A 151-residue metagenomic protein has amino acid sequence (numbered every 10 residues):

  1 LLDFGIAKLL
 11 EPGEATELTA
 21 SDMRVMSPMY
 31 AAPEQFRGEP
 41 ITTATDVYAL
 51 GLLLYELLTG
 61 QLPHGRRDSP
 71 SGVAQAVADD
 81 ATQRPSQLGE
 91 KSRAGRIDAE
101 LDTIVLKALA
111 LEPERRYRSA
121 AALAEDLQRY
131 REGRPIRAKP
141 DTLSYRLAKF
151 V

Functional and structural regions predicted by a protein language model:
L2, K8, M26-V151: C-terminal lobe helix-coil module of Hanks-type protein kinase domains
E14-V25: Regulatory activation segment
